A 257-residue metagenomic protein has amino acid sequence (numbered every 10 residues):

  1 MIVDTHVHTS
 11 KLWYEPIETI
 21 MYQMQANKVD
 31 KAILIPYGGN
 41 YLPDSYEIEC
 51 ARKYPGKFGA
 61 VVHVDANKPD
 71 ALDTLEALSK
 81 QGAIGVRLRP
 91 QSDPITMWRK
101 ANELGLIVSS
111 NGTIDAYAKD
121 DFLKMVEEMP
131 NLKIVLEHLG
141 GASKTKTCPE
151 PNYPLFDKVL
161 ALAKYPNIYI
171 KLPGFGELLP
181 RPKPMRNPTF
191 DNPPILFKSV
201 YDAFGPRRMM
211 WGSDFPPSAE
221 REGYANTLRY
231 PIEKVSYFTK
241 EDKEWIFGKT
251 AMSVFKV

Functional and structural regions predicted by a protein language model:
M1-H8, Y14-K31, K198-M210, A219-V257: Mid-to-C-terminal alpha-helical segments outside catalytic/metal-binding sites
M1-S10, D44, I48-H63, P166-Y169 (+1 more regions): Mobile, glycine- and charge-enriched loop segments and immediately flanking short secondary-structure elements within
V3-V7, A32-I35, F58-V62, I84-L88 (+4 more regions): Hydrophobic faces of well-ordered beta-strands that scaffold small-molecule active sites in alpha/beta enzyme cores
H6, M24, E47, L78 (+6 more regions): Conserved, mostly hydrophobic/aromatic
L12-M24, K68-L78, L155: Short, acidic/polar
G38-K124, R186: Active-site gating/metal-coordination segments in enzymes
I48-R52, G56-K57, V61, T189-D202 (+1 more regions): Short, electropositive alpha-helical surface patch
S92-M210: Catalytic pocket-lining loop regions of alpha/beta-barrel enzymes, especially the amidohydrolase/enolase/GH5 lineages
